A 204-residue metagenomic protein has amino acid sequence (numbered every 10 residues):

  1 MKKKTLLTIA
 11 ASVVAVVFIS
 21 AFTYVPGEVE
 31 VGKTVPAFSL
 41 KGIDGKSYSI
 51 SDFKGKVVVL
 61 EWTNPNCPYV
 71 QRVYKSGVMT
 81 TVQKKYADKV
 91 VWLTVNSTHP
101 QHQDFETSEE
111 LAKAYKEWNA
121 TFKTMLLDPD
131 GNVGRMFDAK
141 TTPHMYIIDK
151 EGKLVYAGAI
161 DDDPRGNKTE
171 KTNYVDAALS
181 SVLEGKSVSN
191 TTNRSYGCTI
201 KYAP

Functional and structural regions predicted by a protein language model:
M1-A37: N-terminal targeting signals for export/organelle localization
F38-V58: A short beta-strand-turn-helix
S51-Q71, L93, L179: Short active-site neighborhood of thiol/selenol oxidoreductases, capturing the structured segment around
G55-V58, A87-V91, A120-K123, K150-K153: Loop/turn elements at helix/coil->beta-strand transitions in domains of secreted/extracellular proteins
N64-V73, M145, C198-K201: Short, thiol/selenol-centered motifs that function as redox-active sites or metal-ligating centers
Q71-W118, P129-M136: Structural microenvironment flanking redox-active thiols in thiol-disulfide oxidoreductases
A112-D149, L154-V155: Short, internal strand/loop/helix patches that form the active-site neighborhood or redox-interaction surface
I147-P204: Thiol-/selenol-based redox modules, centered on thioredoxin-like and closely related oxidoreductase domains
